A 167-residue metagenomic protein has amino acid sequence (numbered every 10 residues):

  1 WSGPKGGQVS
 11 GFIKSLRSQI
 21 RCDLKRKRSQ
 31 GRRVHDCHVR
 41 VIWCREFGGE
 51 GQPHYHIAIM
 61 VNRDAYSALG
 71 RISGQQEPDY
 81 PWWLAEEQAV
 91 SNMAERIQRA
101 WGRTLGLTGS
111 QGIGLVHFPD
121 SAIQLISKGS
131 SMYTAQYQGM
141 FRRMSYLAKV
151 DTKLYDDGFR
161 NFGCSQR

Functional and structural regions predicted by a protein language model:
W1-F47: Signature for HUH/AEP ssDNA processing cores
K5-F12, N62, S130-Y133: Alpha-helix initiation/capping motif
S18-R26, N62-G74: Short regulatory "switch" loops immediately downstream of catalytic or recognition motifs within protein catalytic
R40-Y66: Histidine-centered divalent-metal-coordination microenvironment in nucleic-acid enzymes
A65-R167: Catalytic "initiation/cleavage/transfer" segments centered on a nucleophilic residue and adjacent nucleic-acid-engaging
